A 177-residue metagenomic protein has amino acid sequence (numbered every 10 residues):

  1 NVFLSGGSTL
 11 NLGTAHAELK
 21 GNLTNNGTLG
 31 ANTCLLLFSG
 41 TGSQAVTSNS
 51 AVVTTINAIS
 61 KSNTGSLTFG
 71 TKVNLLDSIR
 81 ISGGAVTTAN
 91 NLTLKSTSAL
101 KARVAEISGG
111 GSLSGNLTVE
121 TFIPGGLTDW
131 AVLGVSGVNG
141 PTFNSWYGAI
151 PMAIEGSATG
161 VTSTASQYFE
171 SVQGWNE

Functional and structural regions predicted by a protein language model:
N1, L10, A85-V86: Low-complexity, intrinsically disordered repeat segments enriched
N1-F3, T28: Short linear motifs in intrinsically disordered
G7-S8, G27: Periodic glycine anchor positions in long extracellular repeat architectures
K20-F69, N74-E177: N-terminal exported-region signature
